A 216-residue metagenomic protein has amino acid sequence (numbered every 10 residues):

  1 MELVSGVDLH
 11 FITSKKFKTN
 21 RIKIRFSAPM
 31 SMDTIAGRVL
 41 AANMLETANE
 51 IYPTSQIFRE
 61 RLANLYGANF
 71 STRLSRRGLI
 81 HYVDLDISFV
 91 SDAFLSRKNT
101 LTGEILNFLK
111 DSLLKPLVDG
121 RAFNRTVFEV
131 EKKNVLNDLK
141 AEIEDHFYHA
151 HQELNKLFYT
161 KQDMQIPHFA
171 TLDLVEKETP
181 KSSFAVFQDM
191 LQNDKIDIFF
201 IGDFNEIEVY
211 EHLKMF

Functional and structural regions predicted by a protein language model:
M1-L65, T171, F184-F216: His/Glu-rich zincin catalytic helix
I12, K18-S31, A36, Q56-D111 (+2 more regions): M16 family metallopeptidases and their MPP-like homologs
L40, E131-K132, M164-P167: A short, surface-exposed helix-loop junction/capping segment
A41, I105-L113, L213-K214: Short amphipathic C-terminal alpha-helix that caps PH/PH-like domains
A48-I51, A93-S96, K115-N124: Short, polar/flexible loop-turn hinges at active-site or ligand-entry regions and domain interfaces
E50, R97, L101, V127 (+3 more regions): Catalytic cores of large soluble enzymes that bind and process phosphate-bearing ligands
R59-E60, K115-L139: Acidic/histidine-enriched alpha-helical segments
L136-Q192: Scaffold signal of the M16-like zinc-metallopeptidase fold and its non-catalytic homologs
